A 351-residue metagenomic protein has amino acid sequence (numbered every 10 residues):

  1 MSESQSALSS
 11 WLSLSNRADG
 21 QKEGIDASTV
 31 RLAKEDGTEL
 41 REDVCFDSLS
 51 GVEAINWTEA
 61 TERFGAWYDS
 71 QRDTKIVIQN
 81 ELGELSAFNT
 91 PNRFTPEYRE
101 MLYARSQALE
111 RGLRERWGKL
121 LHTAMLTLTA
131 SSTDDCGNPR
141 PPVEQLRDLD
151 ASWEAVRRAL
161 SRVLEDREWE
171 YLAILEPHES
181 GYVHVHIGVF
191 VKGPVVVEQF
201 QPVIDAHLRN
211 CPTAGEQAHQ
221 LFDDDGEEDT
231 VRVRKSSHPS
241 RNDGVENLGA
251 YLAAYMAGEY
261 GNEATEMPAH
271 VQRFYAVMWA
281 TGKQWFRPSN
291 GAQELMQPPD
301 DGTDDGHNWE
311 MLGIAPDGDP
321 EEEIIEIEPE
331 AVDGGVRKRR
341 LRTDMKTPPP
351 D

Functional and structural regions predicted by a protein language model:
M1-G181, K192-D351: Right-hand nucleic-acid polymerase module
G188-F190: Short hydrophobic/aromatic beta-strand micro-patches that form the beta-sheet surface supporting nucleotide- or nucleic
